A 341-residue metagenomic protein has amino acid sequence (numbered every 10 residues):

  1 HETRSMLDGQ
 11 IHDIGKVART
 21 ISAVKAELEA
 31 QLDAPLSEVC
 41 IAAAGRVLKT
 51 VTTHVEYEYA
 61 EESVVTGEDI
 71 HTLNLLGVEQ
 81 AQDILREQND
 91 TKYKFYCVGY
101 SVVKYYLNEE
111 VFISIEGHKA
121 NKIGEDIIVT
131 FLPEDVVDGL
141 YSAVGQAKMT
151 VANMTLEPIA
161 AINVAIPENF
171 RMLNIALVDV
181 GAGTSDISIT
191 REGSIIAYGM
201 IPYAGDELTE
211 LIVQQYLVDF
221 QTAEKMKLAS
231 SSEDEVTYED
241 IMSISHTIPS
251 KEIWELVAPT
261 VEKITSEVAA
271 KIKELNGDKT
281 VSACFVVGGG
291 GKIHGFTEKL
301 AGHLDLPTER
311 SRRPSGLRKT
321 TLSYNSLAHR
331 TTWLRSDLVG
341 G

Functional and structural regions predicted by a protein language model:
H1-V39, A43-I175, S232-A258, L275-G277 (+3 more regions): Nucleotide/phosphate-binding catalytic cleft detector across ATP-hydrolyzing and phosphate-transferring enzymes
I41, V144, D179, I212 (+4 more regions): Residue-level signature of catalytic and energy-coupling elements of molecular machines, predominantly ATP/GTP-dependent
N163-D234: Acidic, glycine-rich loop-and-beta core segments that form the ion-binding/anion-interacting portion of active sites
S231, T280-H303: Glycine-rich phosphate-binding loops at beta-strand->alpha-helix junctions
T260-A269: A general structural motif
K271-G288, R310, P314: Hydrophobic alpha-helical bundle architecture
F296-T297, A301-R318: Catalytic phosphate/nucleotide-handling subdomain of diverse soluble enzymes
R312-G341: Glycine-rich phosphate-binding/hydrolytic loop that grips phosphoryl groups
